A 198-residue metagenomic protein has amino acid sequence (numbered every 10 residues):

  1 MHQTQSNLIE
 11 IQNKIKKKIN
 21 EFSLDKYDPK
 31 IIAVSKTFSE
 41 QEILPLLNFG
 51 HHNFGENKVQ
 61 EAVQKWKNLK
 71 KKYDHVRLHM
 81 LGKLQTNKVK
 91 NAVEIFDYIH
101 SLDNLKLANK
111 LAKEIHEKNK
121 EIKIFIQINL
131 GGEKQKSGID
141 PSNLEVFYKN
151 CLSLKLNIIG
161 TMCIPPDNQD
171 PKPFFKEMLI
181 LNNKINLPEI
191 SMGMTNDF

Functional and structural regions predicted by a protein language model:
M1-F198: Conserved alpha/beta-domain cores
